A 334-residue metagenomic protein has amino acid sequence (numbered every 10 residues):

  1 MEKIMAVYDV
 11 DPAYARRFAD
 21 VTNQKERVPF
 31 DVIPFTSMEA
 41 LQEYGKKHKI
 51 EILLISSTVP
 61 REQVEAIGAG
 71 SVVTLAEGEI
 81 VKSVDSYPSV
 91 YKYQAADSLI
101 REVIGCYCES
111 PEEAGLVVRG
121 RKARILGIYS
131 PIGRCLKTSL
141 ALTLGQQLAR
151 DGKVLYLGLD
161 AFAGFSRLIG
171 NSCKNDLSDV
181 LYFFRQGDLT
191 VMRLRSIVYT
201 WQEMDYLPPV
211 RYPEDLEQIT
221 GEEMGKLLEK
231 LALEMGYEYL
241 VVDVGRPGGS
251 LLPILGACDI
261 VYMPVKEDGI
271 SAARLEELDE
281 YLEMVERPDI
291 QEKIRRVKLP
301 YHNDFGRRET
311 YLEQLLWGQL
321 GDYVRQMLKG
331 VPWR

Functional and structural regions predicted by a protein language model:
E2-A13, F18, T22, L53-L54 (+1 more regions): Conserved acidic segment of CheY-like receiver
V7-P12, F35-M38, L54-V59, L75-G78 (+7 more regions): Structural motif
A19-V64, R246-P247: A short, well-structured beta->alpha microelement
I55-S56, A69-I125: Extreme N-terminal, non-catalytic leader segments that precede Walker-type/kinase nucleotide-binding cores
K122-A161, F165: Walker A/P-loop phosphate-binding motif and the immediately C-terminal alpha-helix
D151-Y206: Phosphate-binding loop that captures ATP/GTP phosphates
G187-T200, P208-V244: Cytosolic-facing regulatory segments adjacent to core modules
K226-L315: Conserved catalytic-core segment of NTP-binding enzymes
